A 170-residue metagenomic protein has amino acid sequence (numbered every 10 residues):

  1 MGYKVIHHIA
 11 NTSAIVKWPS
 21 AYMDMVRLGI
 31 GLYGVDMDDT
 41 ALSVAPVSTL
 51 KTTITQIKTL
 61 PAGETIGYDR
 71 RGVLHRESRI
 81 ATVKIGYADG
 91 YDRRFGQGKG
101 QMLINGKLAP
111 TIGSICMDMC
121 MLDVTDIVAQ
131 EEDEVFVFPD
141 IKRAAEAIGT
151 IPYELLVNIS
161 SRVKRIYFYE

Functional and structural regions predicted by a protein language model:
M1-E170: Active-site anion/phosphate-binding pocket segments in diverse small-molecule metabolic enzymes
